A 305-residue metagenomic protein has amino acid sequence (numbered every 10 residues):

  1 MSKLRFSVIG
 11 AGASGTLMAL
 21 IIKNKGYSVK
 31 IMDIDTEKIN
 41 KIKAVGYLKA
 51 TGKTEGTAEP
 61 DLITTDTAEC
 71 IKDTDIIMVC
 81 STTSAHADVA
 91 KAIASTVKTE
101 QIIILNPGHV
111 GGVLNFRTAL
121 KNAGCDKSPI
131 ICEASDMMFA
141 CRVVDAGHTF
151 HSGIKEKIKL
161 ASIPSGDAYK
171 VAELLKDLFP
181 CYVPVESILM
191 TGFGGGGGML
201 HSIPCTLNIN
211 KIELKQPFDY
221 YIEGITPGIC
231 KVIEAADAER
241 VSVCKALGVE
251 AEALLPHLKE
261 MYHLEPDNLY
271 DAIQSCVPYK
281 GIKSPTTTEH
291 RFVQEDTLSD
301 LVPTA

Functional and structural regions predicted by a protein language model:
M1-A50: NAD(P)+-binding Rossmann beta1-loop-alpha1 motif at the extreme N-terminus of oxidoreductases
K3-L4, P129, E156: Nucleotide donor/acceptor-binding cores
G15, D35, H109, V113 (+6 more regions): Generic structural signal for well-ordered, non-membrane alpha-helical segments in soluble metabolic enzymes
T54-I104: Rossmann-like NAD(P)-binding element
T83-D145: Rossmann-like NAD(P)(H) cofactor-binding subdomain of soluble oxidoreductases
M138-A236: Substrate/ligand-engaging "lid" and interaction regions
I229, I233-S275: Small-residue-rich helix-loop
E260-L264, Y270-A305: Long, low-complexity C-terminal extensions of enzymes
